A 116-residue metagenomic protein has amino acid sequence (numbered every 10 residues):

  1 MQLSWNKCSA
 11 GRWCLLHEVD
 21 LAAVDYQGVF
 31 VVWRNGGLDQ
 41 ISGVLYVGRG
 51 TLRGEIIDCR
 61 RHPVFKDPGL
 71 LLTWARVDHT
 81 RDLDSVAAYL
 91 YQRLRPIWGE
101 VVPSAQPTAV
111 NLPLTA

Functional and structural regions predicted by a protein language model:
M1-D58, D78-Q92, V110-A116: GIY-YIG nuclease catalytic motif and its immediate N-terminal context
G54-T73: A broadly used, surface-exposed interaction patch
R60-V64, Y91-L94, W98: Generic secondary-structure transition motif, activating predominantly at the C-termini of alpha-helices
P96-A109: Coupling/hinge elements of helicase-like and P-loop NTPase modules
